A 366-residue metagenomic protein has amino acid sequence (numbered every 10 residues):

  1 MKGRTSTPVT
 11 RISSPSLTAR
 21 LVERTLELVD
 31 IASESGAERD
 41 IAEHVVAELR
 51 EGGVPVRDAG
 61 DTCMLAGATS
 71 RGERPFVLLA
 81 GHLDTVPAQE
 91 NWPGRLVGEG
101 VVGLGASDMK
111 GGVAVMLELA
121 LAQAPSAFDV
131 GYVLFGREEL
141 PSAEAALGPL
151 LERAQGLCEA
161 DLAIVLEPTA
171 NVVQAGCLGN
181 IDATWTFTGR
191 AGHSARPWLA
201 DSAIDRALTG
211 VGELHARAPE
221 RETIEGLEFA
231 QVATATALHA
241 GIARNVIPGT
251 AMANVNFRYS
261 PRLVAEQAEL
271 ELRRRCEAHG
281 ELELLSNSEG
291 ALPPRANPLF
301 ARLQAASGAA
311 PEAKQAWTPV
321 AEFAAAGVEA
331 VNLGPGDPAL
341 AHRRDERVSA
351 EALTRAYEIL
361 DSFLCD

Functional and structural regions predicted by a protein language model:
K2, S16, P168, A175-G176 (+1 more regions): Metal-dependent amide/peptide-bond hydrolase catalytic core, centered on the "pita-bread" metallohydrolase fold
V9-R39: N-terminal capping segment at the start of a domain
E27, S33-E73: A non-catalytic alpha/beta surface segment that caps or lines the substrate-entry region of metallo-dependent hydrolase
R39-E43, V113, E266-L270: Short, surface-exposed alpha-helical segments at coil->helix boundaries
V45, V113-Q123, L150, A207-G210 (+2 more regions): Buried hydrophobic packing segments
R74-L134: Active-site metal-coordination/substrate-binding segment of hydrolases, especially metallo-dependent peptidases
D84-V97, A160, A175-T186, V331: Acidic-glycine-rich active-site phosphate/pyrophosphate-binding loop
A114-D182: Acidic/histidine-rich catalytic neighborhood of metal-dependent amide-processing enzymes
